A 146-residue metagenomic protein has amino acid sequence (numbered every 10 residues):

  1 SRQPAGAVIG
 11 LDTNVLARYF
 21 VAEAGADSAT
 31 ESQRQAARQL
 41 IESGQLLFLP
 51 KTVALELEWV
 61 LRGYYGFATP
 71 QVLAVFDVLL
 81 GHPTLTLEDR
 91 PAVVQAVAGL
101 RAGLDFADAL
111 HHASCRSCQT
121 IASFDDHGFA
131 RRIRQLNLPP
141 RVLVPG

Functional and structural regions predicted by a protein language model:
S1-A29: Metal-dependent nucleic-acid phosphoesterase active-site entry motif
S1-V8, A113-G146: Acidic, PIN/NYN-like endoribonuclease modules and their adjacent C-terminal/linker elements
G10-L11, E23, S32-Y64, L85-E88: PIN/NYN-family metal-dependent endoribonuclease catalytic core
N14-V15, T52, H127: Alpha-helix/helix-capping structural signal
R18-F20, V60, R132: Residues that scaffold the ATP/ADP-binding catalytic core of kinase and kinase-like folds
E56-V60, V75, Q95: A general alpha-helix detector
V60-A74: Helix-adjacent hinge/juxtasegments
T69, G81-H127: Active-site neighborhoods of divalent-metal-dependent phosphate/nucleic-acid chemistry enzymes
